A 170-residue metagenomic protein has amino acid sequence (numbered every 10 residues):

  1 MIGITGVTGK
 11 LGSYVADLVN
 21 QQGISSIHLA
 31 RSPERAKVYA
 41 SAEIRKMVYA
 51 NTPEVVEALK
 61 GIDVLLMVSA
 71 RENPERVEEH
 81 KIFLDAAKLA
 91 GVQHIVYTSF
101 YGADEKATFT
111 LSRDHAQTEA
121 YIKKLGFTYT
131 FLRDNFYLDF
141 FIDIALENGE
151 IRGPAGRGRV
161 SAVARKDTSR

Functional and structural regions predicted by a protein language model:
M1-A36, A50-V56, K60-I62, R71-K81 (+2 more regions): Oxidoreductase cofactor-interface core, primarily capturing Rossmann-like NAD(P)-dependent enzymes
A40-N51: Rossmann-fold cofactor-recognition segment
L66-V68: Periplasmic-binding protein-like
